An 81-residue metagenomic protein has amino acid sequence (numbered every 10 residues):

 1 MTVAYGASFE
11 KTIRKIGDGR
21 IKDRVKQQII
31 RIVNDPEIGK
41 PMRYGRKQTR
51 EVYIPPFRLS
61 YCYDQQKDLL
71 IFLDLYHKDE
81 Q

Functional and structural regions predicted by a protein language model:
M1-A4, R14-K15, G19-D23, Y53-R58 (+1 more regions): Enriched for short, Lys/Arg-rich terminal
I29-Y53: A short, surface-exposed loop/turn module that caps and links secondary-structure elements
